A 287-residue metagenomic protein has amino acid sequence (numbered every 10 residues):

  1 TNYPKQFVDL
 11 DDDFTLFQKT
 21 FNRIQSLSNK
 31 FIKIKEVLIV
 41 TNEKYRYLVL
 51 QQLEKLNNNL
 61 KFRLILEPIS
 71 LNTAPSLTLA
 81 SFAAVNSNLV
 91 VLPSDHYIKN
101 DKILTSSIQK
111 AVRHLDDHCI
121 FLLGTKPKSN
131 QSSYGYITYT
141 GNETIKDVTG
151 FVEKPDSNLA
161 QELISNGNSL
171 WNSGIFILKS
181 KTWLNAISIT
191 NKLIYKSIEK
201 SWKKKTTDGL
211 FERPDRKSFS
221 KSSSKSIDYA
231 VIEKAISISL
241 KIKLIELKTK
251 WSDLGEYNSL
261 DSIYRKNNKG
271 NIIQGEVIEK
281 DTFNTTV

Functional and structural regions predicted by a protein language model:
T1: N-terminal nucleotide-binding beta1-loop-alpha1 segment
F7, L64, I120-L122, K241-L244: Conserved beta-strand scaffold positions in the cores of enzyme catalytic domains, especially in NTP/NDP-utilizing
D9-V91, H96-K99, N142: Conserved N-terminal catalytic core of the sugar/cofactor nucleotidyltransferase
T41, L92, P155, L178 (+1 more regions): A conserved hydrophobic position in a structured secondary element of the catalytic/binding core that shapes
L89, I175-F176, S224, S252: A residue-level structural signature of the nucleotidyltransferase/glycosyltransferase Rossmann-like core
D101-K221, S239: Conserved core of the sugar-phosphate nucleotidyltransferase
K181-V287: Left-handed beta-helix
